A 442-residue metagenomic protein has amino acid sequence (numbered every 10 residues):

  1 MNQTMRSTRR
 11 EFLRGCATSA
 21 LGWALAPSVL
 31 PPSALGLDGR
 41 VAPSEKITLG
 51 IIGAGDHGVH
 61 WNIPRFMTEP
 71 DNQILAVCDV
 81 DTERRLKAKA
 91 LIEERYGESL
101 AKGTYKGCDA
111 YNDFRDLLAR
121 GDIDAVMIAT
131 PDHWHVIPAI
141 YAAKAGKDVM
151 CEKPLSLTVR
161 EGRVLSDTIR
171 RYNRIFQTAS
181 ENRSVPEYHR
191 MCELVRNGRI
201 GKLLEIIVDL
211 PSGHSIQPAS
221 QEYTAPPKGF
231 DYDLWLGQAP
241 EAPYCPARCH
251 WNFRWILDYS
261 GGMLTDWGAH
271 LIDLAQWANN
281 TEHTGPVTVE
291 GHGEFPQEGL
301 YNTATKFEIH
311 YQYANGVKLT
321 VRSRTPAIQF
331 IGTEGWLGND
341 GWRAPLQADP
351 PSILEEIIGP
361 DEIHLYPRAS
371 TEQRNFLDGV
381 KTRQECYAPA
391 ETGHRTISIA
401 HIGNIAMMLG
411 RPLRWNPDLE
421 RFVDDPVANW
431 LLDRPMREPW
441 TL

Functional and structural regions predicted by a protein language model:
N2-D148, R160-I175: N-terminal glycine-/serine-/threonine-rich beta1-alpha1-beta2 phosphate-ribose binding loop of Rossmann-like
R14-P43, N302, D378-L442: C-terminal helix-rich "cap/oligomerization" subdomain common to oxidoreductases
D148, S156-G229, L234: A contiguous active-site-proximal alpha/beta segment in oxidoreductase catalytic domains
K153: Short basic (Lys/Arg) and small-residue
T178-S180, L257-T265, G293-E298, G359-Y366 (+1 more regions): Active-site rim elements
V185-V208, Y223, T265-E294, A400 (+1 more regions): Oxidoreductase and adenylate-handling cofactor-binding alpha/beta cores
D233-N315: Rossmann-like dinucleotide-binding domain that binds NAD(P)(H)
G299, F307-S370: NAD(P)-dinucleotide binding in Rossmann-like oxidoreductases
